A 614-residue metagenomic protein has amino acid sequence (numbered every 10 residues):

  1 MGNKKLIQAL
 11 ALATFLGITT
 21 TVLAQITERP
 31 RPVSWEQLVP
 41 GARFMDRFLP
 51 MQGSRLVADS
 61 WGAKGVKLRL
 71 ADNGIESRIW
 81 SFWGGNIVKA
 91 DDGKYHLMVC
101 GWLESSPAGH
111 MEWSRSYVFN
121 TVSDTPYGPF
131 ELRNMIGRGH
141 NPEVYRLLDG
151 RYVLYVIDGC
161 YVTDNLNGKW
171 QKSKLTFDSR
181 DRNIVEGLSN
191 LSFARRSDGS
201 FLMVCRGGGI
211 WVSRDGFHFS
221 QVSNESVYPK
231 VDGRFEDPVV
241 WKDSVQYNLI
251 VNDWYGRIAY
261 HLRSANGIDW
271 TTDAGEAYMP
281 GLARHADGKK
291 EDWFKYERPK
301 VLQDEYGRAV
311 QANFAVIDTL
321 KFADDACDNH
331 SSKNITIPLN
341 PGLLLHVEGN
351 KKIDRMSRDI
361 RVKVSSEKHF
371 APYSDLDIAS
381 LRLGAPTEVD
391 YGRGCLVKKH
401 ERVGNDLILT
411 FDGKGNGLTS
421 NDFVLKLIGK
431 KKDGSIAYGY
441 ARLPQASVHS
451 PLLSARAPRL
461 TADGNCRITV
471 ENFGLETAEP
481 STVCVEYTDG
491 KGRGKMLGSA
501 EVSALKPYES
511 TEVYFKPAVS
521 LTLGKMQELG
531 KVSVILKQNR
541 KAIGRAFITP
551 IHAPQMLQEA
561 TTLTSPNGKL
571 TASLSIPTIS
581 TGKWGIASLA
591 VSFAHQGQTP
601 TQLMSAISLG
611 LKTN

Functional and structural regions predicted by a protein language model:
Q25-H346: Carbohydrate-active catalytic/glycan-binding domains of CAZyme proteins, especially the secreted or lumenal ectodomains
N340-K351, A446-G464, H552: Low-complexity, acidic Ser/Thr/Pro/Gly-rich terminal tails and inter-domain linkers that flank the onset of structured
V389-C395, Y487-E501, Q527: Short beta-strand and strand-turn-strand segments in soluble, beta-rich domains
V389-Y440: Structured beta-strand segments within beta-sheet-rich domains
V470-L475: Asparagine-centered strand-capping/turn motif at beta-strand->loop junctions
G492-K525: Intrinsically disordered, low-complexity Pro/Gly/Ser/Thr-rich segments with frequent PxxP/GP/PP motifs and embedded
V519-P554: Terminal connector regions
A572-N614: Acidic-aromatic substrate-binding/catalytic surfaces of carbohydrate-active enzymes
